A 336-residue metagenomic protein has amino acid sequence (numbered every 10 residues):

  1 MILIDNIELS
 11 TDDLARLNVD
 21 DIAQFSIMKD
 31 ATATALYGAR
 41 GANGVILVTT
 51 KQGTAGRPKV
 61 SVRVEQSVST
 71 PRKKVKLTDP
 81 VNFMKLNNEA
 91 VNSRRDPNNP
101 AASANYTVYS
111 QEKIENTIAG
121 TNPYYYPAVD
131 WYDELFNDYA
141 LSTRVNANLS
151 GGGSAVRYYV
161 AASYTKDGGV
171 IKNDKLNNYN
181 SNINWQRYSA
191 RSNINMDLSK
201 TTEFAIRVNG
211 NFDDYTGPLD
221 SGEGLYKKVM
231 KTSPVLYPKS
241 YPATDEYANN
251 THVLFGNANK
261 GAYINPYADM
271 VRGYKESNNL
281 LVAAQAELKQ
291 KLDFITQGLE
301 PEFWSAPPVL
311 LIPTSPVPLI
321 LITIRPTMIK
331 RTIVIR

Functional and structural regions predicted by a protein language model:
M1, I7, L14, T32-L281 (+1 more regions): Membrane-proximal, glycine/serine-rich, low-complexity loop/turn segments characteristic of large bacterial
D5-A31: Short acidic/polar hinge/loop motifs at secondary-structure boundaries that mediate gating or recognition
Q297-G298: Short glycine/proline/serine/threonine-rich loop/turn segments at secondary-structure transition edges
P301: Active-site helix-to-loop segments that bind/position phosphate- or nucleotide-bearing substrates and donors across
P307-I335: Cationic, amphipathic, low-complexity alpha-helical segments enriched in hydrophobics plus arginine/proline
